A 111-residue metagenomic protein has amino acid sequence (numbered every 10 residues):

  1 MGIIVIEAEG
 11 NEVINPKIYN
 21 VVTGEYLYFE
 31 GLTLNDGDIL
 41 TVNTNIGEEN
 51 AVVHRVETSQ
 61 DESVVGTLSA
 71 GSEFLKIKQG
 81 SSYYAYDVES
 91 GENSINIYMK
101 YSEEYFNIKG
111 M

Functional and structural regions predicted by a protein language model:
M1-M111: Intrinsically disordered, low-complexity segments enriched in serine, threonine, and glycine
